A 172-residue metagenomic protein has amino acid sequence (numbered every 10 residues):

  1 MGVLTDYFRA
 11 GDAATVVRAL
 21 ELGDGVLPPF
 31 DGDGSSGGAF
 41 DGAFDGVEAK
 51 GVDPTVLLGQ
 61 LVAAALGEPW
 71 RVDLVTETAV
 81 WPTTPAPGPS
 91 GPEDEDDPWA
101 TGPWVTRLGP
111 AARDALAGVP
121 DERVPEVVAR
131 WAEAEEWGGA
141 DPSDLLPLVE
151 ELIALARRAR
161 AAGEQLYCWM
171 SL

Functional and structural regions predicted by a protein language model:
M1-A154, R158-A161, S171: Acidic (Asp/Glu-rich) sequence patches and key acidic residues that form negatively charged surfaces used
L166-M170: Short, well-ordered beta-strand elements
